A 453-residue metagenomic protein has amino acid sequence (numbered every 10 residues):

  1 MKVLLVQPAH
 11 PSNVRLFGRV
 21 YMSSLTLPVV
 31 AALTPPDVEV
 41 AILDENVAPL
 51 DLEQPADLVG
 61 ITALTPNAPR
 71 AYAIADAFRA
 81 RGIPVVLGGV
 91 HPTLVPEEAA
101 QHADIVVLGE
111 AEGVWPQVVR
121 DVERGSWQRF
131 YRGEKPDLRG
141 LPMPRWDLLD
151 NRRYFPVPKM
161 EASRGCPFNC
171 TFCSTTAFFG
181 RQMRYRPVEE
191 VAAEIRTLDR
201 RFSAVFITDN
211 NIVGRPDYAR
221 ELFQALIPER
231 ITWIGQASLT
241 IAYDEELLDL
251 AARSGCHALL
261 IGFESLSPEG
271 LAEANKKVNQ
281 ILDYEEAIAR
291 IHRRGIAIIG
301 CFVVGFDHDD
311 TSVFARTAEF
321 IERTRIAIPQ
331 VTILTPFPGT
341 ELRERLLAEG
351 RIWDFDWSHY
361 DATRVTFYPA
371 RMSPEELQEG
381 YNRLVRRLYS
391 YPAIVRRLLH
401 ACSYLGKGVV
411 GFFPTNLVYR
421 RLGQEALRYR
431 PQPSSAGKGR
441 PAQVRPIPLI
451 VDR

Functional and structural regions predicted by a protein language model:
M1-R200: Acidic, low-complexity intrinsically disordered segments
K2-L5, E39-I42, D150-R152, E341 (+2 more regions): Radical SAM enzyme core and accessory elements
S12-N13, P96-E98, D217, E269-A274 (+3 more regions): Flexible glycine/acidic-rich beta-alpha junction loops that bind and position SAM and/or redox cofactors in anaerobic
L33, D37, A77, R81 (+12 more regions): Alpha-helical structural signal in soluble globular domains
D51, A56-T65, R220-L226, D310-I326 (+1 more regions): Short, electropositive alpha-helical surface patch
V86-L87, V107, F130-Y131, I234-Q236 (+3 more regions): Structural detector of well-ordered beta-strand residues that form the stable sheet scaffold of enzyme domains
E98-P116, D199, L250-L260, R316-V331: Structural recognition of alpha->loop->beta junctions
M143-I299, F306, T311-E319: Radical SAM [4Fe-4S] cluster-binding motif and immediate context
